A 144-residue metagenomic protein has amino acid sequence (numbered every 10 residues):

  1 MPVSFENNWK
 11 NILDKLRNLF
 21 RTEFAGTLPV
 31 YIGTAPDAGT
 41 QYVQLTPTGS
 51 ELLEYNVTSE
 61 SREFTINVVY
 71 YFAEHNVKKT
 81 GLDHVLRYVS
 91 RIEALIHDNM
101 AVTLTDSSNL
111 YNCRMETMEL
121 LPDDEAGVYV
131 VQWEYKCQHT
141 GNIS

Functional and structural regions predicted by a protein language model:
M1-T34, G49-S144: Charged, amphipathic alpha-helical segments and their flanking helix caps
D37: Short, charge-patterned binding micro-sites
T40-T48: A short, hydrophobic beta-strand-centered structural micro-motif
